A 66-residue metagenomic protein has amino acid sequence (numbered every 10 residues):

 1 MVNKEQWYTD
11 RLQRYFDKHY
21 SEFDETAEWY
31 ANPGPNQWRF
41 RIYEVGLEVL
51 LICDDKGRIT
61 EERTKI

Functional and structural regions predicted by a protein language model:
M1-T26: Short, non-transmembrane alpha-helical segments in secretory-pathway proteins
K4-E5, L12, P33, G57 (+1 more regions): N-terminal cationic leader/targeting segments used for protein routing and processing
R14, Y20, W38-I42, I59 (+1 more regions): Positively charged, low-complexity intrinsically disordered regions
E25-C53: Exposed beta-strand-loop-beta-strand "reactive/processing" segments of non-cytosolic proteins
L47-I66: A short, surface-exposed beta-strand/turn
